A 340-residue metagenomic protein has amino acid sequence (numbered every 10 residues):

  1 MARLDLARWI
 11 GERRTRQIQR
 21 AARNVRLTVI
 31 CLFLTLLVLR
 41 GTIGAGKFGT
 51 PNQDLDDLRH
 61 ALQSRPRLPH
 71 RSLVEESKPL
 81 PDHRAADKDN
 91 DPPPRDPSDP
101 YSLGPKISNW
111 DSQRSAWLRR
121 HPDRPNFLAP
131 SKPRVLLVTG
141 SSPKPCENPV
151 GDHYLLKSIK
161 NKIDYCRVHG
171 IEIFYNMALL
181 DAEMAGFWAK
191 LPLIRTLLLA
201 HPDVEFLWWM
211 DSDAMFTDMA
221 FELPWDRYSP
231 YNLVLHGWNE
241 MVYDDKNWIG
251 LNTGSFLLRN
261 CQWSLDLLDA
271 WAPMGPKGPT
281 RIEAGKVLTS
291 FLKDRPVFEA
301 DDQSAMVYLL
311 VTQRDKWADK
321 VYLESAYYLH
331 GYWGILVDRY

Functional and structural regions predicted by a protein language model:
M1-Y154, S158, Y340: Juxtamembrane luminal stem/stalk of type II transmembrane Golgi/ER carbohydrate-processing enzymes
T28, A189-P192, T196, W263-Y340: Catalytic core and acceptor-binding pocket of nucleotide-sugar-dependent glycosyltransferases
P143-Y154, E183-M184, T289-V297: Short, flexible/disordered intra-domain loops and linkers
P149-Y154, A178, A220-L223, L268-W271 (+1 more regions): Short coil/turn segments at secondary-structure boundaries
Y154-I171: Short, acidic, metal-binding catalytic loop of nucleotide-sugar glycosyltransferases
I173-N176: A structural preference for short, hydrophobic beta-strand core positions in alpha/beta folds
A178-E183, D211-D213, L288, S325-Y328: Short amphipathic alpha-helical segments embedded in low-complexity Lys/Glu-rich regions
L180, G186-L265: GT-A fold catalytic core of metal-dependent nucleotide-sugar glycosyltransferases, centered on the diacidic
